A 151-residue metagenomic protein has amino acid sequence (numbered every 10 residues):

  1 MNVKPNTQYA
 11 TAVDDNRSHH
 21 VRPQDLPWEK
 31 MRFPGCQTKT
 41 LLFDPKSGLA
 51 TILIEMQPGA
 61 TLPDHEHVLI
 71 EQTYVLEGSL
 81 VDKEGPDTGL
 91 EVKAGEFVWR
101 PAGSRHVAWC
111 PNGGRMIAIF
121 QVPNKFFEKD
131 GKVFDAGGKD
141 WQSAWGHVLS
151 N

Functional and structural regions predicted by a protein language model:
M1-G48, K132-N151: A short, N-terminal "cap"/entry segment at the start of jelly-roll beta-barrel domains of the cupin/DSBH fold
G35-L42, S47-H67, E91-V92, P101-G103: Conserved short histidine dyad/triad with adjacent acidic residue
L49, E71, G113: Conserved catalytic motifs of the protein kinase core domain
L53-E55, S79, I119: Residue-level recognition of well-ordered beta-strand positions that form the cores of beta-sheet-rich folds across
P58, H67-G85: Glycine- and acidic-residue-biased ligand/ion/polar-headgroup-sensing regions
K83-C110: Short acidic-glycine-tyrosine-enriched beta hairpin
A102-F126: Ligand-binding loop in jelly-roll beta-barrel domains
F127-G131: Short, charged, solvent-exposed linker or helix-capping segments at domain edges/interfaces that act as flexible hinges
